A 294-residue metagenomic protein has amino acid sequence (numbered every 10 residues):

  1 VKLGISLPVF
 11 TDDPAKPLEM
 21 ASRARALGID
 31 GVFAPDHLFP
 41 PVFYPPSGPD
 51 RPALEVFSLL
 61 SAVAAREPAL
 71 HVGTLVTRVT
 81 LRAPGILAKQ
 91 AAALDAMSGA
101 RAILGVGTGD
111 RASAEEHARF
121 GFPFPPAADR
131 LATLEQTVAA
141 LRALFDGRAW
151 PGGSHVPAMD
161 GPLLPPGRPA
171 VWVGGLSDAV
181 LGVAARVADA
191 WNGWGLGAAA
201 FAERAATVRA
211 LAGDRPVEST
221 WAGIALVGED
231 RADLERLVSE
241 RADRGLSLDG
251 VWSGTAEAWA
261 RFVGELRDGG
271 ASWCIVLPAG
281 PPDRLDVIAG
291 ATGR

Functional and structural regions predicted by a protein language model:
V1-R294: Active-site-adjacent structural elements that line small-molecule/cofactor binding pockets in enzymes
